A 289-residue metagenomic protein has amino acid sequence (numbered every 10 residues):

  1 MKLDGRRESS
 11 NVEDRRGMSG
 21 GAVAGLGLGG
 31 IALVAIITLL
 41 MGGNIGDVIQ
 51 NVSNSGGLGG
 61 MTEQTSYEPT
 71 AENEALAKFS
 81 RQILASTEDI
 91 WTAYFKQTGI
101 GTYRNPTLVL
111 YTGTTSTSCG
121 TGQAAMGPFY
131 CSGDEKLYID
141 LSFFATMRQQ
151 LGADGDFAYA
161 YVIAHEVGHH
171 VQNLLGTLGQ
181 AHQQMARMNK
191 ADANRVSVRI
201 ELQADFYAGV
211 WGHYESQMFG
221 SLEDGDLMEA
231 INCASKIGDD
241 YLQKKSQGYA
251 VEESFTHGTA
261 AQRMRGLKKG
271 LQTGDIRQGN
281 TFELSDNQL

Functional and structural regions predicted by a protein language model:
M1-E68: Long amphipathic alpha-helical segments used for membrane anchoring, targeting, substrate engagement, or oligomerization
G25-L26, V109, L137-D140, F206: Structural recognition of the beta-strand scaffold that forms the well-ordered cores of secreted hydrolase catalytic
I36, W91, I139, F157-L174 (+2 more regions): Active-site recognition of the HExxH zinc-binding catalytic motif
K78-T102, D192-R195, R199-L242: Short helix/loop segments within enzyme catalytic domains that coordinate or immediately flank catalytic cofactors
T114-D140: Catalytic zinc-binding patch centered on the HExxH motif and its immediate surroundings that defines zinc-dependent
F143-Y161, D192-V198: Short pre-active-site segment immediately N-terminal to the catalytic Zn-binding motif
V167-H182, E215-S216: Catalytic Zn2+-binding segment of zinc metalloproteases
S235-L289: Pan-zinc metallopeptidase signature
